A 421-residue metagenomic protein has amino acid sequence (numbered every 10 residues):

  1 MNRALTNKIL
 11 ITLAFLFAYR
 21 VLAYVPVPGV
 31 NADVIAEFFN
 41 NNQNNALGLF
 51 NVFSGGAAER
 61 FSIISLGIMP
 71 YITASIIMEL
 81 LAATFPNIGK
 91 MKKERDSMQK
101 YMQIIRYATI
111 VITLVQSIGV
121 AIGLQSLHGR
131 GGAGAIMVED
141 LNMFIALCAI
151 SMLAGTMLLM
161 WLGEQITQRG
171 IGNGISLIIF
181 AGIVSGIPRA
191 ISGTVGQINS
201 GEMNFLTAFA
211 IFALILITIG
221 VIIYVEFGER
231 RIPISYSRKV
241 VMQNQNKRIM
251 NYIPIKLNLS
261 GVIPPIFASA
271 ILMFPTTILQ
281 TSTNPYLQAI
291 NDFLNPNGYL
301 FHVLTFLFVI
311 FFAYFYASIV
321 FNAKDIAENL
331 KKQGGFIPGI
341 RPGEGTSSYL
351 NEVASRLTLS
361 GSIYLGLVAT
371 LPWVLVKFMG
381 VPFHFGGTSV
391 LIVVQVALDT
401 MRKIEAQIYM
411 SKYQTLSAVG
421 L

Functional and structural regions predicted by a protein language model:
M1-K92, D96-L421: N-terminal cationic and glycine-rich segments that engage phosphates or anionic surfaces
